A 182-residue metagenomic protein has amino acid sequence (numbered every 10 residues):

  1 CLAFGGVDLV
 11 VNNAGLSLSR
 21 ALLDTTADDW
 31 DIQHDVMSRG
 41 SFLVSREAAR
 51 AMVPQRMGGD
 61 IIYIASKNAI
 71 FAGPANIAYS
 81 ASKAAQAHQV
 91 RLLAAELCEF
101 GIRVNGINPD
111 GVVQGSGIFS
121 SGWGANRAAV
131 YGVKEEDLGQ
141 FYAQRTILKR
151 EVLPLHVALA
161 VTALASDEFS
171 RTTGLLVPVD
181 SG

Functional and structural regions predicted by a protein language model:
A21-L22, D29-H34, G124, Y142: Substrate-binding pocket helix/loop in short-chain dehydrogenase/reductase
T25, A72-S80, L92: Active-site loop-to-helix junction immediately N-terminal to the catalytic Tyr of the SDR YXXXK motif in Rossmann-fold
S45, S82: Active-site helix of classical SDR
R50, A95-E96, S170: Alpha-helical segment proximal to the catalytic Tyr-Lys
S66: Residue(s) in the substrate-gating loop at a strand-loop-helix junction that position the organic substrate next
C98, R103, T172-G174: Short, small/polar-rich loop/turn modules that mediate ligand/substrate recognition or access, typified
L148-V179: C-terminal substrate-recognition "lid" of short-chain dehydrogenase/reductases
